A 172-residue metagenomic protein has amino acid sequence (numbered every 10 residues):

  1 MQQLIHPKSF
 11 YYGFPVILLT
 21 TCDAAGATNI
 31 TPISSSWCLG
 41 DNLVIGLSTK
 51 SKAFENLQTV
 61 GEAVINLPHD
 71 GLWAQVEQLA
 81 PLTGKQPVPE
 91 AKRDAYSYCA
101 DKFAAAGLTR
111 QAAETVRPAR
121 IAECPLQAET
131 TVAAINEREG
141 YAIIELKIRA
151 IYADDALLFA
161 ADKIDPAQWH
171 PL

Functional and structural regions predicted by a protein language model:
M1-L172: Basic, polyanion-binding surface patches
